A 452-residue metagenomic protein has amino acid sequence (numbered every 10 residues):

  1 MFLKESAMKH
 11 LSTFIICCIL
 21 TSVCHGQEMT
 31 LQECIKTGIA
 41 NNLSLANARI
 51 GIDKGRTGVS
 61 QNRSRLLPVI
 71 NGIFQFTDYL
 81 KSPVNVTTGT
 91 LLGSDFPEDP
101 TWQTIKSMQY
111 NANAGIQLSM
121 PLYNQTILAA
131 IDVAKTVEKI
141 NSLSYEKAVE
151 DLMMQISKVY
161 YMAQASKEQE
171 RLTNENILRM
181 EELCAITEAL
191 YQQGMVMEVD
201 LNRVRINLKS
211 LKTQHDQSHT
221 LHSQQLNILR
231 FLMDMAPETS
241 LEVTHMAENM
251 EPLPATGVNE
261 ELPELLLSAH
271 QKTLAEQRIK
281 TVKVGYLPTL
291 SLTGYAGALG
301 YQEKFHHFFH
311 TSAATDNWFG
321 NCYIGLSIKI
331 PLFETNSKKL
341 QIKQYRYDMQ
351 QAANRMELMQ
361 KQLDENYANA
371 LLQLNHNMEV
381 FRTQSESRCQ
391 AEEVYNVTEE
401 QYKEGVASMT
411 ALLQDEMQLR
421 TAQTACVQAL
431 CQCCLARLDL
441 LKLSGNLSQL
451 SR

Functional and structural regions predicted by a protein language model:
M1-I35, I39-L43, L66, C431-C433 (+1 more regions): Bacterial Sec-dependent N-terminal signal peptides
G26-N71, Q75, K81-S82, P237 (+3 more regions): Bacterial Sec-pathway N-terminal export signals of envelope proteins
E33, T57, V149-E261, Q373 (+1 more regions): Periplasmic alpha-helical coiled-coil/stalk elements that build and connect Gram-negative outer-membrane
K36-A46, D53-P68, T104, M108 (+8 more regions): A glycine-/polar-enriched beta->alpha junction
N47-N62, A148, M154-R171, A189 (+5 more regions): Amphipathic alpha-helical coiled-coil segments
N71, L80, P237, A425-R452: Acidic, low-complexity, intrinsically disordered peripheral segments
I73-I116, N249, T293-I330: Small/polar, glycine/serine/threonine/aspartate-rich low-complexity segments that form flexible
K135, E198-N207, K343, M409-M417: Short, charged, amphipathic alpha-helical segments
